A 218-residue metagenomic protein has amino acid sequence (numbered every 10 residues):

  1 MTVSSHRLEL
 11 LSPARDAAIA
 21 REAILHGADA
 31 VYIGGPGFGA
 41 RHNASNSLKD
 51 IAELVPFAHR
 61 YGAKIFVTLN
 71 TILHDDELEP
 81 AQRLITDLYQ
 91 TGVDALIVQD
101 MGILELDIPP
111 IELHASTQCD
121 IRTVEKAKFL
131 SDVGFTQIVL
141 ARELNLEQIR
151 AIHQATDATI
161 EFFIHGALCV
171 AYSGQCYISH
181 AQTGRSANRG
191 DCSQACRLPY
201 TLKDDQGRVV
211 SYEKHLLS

Functional and structural regions predicted by a protein language model:
T2-I121, H153-S218: Active-site pocket-lining/capping segments in soluble small-molecule metabolic enzymes
A115, C119-I160: Internal, well-ordered domain-core segments that constitute the primary functional module of diverse proteins
